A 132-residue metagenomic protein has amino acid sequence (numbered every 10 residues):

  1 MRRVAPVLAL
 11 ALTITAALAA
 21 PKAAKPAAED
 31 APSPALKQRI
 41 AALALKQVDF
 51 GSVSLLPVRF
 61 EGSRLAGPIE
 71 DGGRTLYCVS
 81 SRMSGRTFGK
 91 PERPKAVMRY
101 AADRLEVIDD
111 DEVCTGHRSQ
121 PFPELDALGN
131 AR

Functional and structural regions predicted by a protein language model:
M1-R2: N-terminal secretory signal peptides that target proteins for export/translocation
A5-T15: Bacterial N-terminal signal peptides
A20-R132: Cystatin/cathelin-like cysteine-protease inhibitor module
